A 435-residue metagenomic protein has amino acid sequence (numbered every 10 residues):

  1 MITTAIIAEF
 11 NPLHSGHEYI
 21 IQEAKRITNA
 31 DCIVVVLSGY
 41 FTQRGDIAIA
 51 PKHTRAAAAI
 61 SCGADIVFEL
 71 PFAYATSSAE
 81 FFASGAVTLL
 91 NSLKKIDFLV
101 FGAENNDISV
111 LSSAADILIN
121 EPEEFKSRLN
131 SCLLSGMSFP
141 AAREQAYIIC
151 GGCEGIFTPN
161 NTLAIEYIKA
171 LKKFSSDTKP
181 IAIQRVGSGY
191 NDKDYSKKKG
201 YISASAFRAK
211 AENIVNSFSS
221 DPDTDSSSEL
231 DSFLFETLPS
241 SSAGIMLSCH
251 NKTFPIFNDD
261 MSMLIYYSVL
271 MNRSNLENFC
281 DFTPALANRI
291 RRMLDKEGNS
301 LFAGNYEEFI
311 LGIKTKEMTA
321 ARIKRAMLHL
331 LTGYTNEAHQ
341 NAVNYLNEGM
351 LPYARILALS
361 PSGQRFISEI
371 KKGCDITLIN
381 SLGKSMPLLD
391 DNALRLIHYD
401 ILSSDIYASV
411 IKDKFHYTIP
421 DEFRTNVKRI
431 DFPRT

Functional and structural regions predicted by a protein language model:
M1-R55: N-terminal catalytic cores of NTP/NDP-binding nucleotidyl/phosphoryl-transfer enzymes
A8, T42-Q43, A59, A73-Y74 (+1 more regions): Short, contiguous strand/loop micro-motifs
K25, A56-I60, K169, R208: Class I S-adenosyl-L-methionine
K25-R26, I60, V87, N91-S92: Non-catalytic positions within long, well-ordered alpha-helices that form the structural scaffold/packing of enzyme
T28-A30, A64, K95-I96: Short, high-confidence coil segments that cap the C-terminus of an alpha-helix and link into the following beta-strand
A57-P71: A glycine-rich helix N-cap at a beta->alpha junction
E69-T435: Active-site cores that bind ATP or allylic diphosphates and position pyrophosphate for catalysis
